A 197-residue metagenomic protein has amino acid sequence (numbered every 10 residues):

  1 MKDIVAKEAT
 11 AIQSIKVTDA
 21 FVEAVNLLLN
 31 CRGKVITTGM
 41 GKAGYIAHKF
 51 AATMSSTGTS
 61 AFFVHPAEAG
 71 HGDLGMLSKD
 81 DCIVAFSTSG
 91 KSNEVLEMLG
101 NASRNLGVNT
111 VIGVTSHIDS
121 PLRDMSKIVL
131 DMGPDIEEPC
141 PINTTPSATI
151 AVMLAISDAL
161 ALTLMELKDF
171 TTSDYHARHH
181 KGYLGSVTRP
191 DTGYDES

Functional and structural regions predicted by a protein language model:
M1-N30: An N-terminal, well-structured beta->alpha segment
I4, K16, K42, A148 (+2 more regions): Catalytic cores of large soluble enzymes that bind and process phosphate-bearing ligands
A11-T18, N101, T163-E166: Amphipathic, soluble alpha-helical interaction motifs
K34-L164: Glycine-rich phosphate-binding loops that contact phosphosugars or nucleotide phosphates
D124, E137, M165-S197: Internal, active-site/partner-interface "lid" segment
